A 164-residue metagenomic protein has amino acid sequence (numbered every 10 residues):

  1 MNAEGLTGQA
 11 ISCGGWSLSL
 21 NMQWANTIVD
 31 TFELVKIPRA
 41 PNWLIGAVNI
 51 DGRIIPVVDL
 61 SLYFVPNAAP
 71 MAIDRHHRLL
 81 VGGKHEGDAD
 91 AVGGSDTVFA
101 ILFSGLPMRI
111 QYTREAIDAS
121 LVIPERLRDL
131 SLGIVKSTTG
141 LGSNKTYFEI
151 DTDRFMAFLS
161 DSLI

Functional and structural regions predicted by a protein language model:
M1-I164: An acidic, low-aromatic, low-complexity terminal/linker signal
